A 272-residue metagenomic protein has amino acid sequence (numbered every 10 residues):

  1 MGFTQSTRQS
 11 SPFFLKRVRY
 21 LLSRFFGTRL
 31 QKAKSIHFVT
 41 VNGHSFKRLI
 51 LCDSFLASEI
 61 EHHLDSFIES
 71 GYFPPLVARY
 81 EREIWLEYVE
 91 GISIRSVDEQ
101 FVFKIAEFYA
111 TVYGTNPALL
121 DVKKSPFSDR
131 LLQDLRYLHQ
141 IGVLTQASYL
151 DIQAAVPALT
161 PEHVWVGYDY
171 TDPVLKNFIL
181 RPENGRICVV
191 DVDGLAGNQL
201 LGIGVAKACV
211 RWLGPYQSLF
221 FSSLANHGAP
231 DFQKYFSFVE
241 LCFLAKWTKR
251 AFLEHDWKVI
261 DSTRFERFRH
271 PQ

Functional and structural regions predicted by a protein language model:
G2, S6-N42: ATP-binding glycine-rich phosphate-binding loop
R19, F25-A33, G43-Y80, I84 (+3 more regions): A conserved alpha-helical element in kinase catalytic cores
G27-V41, F46-C52, L86-Y88, D134-Y137 (+4 more regions): Structured N-terminal alpha/beta-domain signature that marks small ligand/cofactor-binding or signaling modules
K34-T40, V156-I203: Active-site acidic catalytic loop and adjacent metal/ATP-binding pocket of ATP-dependent phosphoryl transfer enzymes
S66, S70-Y72, I92-R130, Q146-Q153 (+1 more regions): Conserved kinase catalytic-core helix
R82-V97, G114, L132-Q140, L244-S262: A glycine-centered beta->alpha junction motif in the catalytic cores of kinase/phosphotransferase enzymes
L201-A229, L241-R269: Active-site activation/catalytic loop segments of kinase-like enzymes and analogous catalytic loops in related
K234, F238-C242: Start-of-helix signal in alpha-solenoid helical-repeat scaffolds, especially tetratricopeptide repeats
